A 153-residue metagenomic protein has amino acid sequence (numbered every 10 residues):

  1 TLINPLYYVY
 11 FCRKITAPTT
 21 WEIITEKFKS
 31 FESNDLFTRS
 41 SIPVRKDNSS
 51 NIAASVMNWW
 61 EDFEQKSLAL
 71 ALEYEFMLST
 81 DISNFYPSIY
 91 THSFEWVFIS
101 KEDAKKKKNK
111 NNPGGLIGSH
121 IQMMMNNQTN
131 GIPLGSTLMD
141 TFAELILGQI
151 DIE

Functional and structural regions predicted by a protein language model:
T1-L138, F142: Conserved two-metal-ion catalytic palm core of "right-hand" nucleic acid polymerases, unifying RNA-dependent RNA
F142-E153: Active-site palm subdomain of RNA-directed nucleic acid polymerases
